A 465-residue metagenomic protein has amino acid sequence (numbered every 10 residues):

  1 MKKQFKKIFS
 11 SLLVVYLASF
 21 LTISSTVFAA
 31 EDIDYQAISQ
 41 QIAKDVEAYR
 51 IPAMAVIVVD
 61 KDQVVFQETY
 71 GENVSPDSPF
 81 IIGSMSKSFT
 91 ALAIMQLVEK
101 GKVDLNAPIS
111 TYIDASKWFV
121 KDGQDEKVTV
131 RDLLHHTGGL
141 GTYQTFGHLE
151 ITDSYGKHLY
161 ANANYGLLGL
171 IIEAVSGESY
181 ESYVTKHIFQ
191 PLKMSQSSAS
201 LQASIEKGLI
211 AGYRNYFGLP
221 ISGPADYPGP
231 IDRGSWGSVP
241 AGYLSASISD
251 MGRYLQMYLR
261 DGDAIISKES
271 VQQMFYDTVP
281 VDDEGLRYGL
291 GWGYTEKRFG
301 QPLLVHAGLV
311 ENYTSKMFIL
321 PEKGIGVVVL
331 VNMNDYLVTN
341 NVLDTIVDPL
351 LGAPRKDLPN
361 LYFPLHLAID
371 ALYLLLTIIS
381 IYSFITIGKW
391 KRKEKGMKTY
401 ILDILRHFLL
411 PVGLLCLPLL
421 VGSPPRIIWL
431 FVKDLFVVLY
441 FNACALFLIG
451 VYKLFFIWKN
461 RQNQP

Functional and structural regions predicted by a protein language model:
K2-L13: Bacterial N-terminal signal peptides that target proteins for export
A18-V27: C-terminal segment of classical bacterial N-terminal signal peptides
A29-M54, V58-D60, T185, R233-P465: Catalytic loop of the DD-peptidase/beta-lactamase superfamily, centered on the K-T-G motif and neighboring
D32-I82, W118, T142-I151, Y313: Short, conserved catalytic-motif segment at the N-terminal edge
A37, Q41, S84, F89 (+10 more regions): Extracytoplasmic/secreted proteins, especially bacterial periplasmic and envelope-associated proteins
A48-P52, E72-D132, I151-N164, V239 (+1 more regions): Short active-site loop at a secondary-structure junction that contains or immediately precedes the catalytic residue(s)
Q63-V64, K102, I325: Residue-level signal for well-ordered, solvent-exposed loop/turn and beta-edge residues enriched in charged/polar side
V120-E311: Short, surface-exposed loop or secondary-structure junction motifs that flank catalytic or metal-binding residues
